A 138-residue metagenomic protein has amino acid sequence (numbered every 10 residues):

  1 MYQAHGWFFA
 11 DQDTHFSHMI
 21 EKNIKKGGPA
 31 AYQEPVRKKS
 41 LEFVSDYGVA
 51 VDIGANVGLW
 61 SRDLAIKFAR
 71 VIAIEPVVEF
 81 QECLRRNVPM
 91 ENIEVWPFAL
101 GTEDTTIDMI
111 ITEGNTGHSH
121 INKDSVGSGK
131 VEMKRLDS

Functional and structural regions predicted by a protein language model:
M1-N92, K123-S125, G129-K130: S-adenosyl-L-methionine
E82-K134: S-adenosyl-L-methionine
